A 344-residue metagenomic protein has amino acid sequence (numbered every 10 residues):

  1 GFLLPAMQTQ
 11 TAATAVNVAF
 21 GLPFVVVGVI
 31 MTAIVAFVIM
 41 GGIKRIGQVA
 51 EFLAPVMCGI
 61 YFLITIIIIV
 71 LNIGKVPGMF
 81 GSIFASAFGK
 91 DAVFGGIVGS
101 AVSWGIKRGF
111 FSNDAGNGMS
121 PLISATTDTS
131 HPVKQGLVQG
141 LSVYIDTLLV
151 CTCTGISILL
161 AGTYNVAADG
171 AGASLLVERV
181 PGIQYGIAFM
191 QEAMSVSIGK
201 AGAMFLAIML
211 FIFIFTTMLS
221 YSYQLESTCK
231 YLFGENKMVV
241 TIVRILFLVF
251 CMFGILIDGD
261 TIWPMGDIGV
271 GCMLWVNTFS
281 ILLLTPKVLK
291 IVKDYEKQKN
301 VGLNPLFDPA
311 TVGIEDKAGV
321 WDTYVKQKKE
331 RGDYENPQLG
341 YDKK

Functional and structural regions predicted by a protein language model:
G1, F20-G21, G140, M190-L206 (+1 more regions): Transmembrane-helix boundary/entry motifs in multi-pass membrane transporters
G1-G21, Y185-M190, F211-F233, L246 (+2 more regions): Hydrophobic transmembrane alpha-helices that form the core helical bundles of multi-pass secondary transporters
M7, T11-N17, L22-N72, V76-F84 (+2 more regions): Membrane-interface loop-to-helix entry segments
G28, T129-I145, E235-R244: Membrane-interface alpha-helices at helix entry/exit sites of multi-pass transporters
V29-I30, I60, A92-S112, L149-C151 (+2 more regions): Select transmembrane alpha-helical segments in multipass membrane proteins
V38, G109-D114, G118-P132, G136-V143 (+1 more regions): Helix-loop junctions at the membrane interface of multi-pass solute transporters
I64-S82, G96, T126-T127, G136 (+1 more regions): Extracellular/periplasmic helix-exit of transmembrane alpha-helices
T278-K344: Terminal cytosolic tails of multi-pass membrane transporters, especially the segment immediately following the final
